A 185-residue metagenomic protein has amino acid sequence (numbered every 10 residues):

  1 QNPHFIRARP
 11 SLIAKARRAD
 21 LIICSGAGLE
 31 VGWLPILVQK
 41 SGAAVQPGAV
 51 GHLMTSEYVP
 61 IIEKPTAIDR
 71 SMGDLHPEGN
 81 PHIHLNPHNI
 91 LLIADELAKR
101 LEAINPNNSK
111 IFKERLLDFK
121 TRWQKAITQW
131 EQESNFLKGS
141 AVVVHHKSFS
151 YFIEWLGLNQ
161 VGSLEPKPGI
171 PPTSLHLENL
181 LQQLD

Functional and structural regions predicted by a protein language model:
Q1-D185: Extracytoplasmic metal-acquisition and chelation regions
